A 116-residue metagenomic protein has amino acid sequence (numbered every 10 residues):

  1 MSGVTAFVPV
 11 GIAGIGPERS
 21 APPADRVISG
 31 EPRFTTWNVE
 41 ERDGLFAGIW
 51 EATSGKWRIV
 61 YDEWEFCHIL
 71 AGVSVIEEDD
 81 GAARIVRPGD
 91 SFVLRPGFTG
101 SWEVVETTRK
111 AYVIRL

Functional and structural regions predicted by a protein language model:
M1-G44: A short, N-terminal "cap"/entry segment at the start of jelly-roll beta-barrel domains of the cupin/DSBH fold
E41-Y61, R95-P96: Conserved short histidine dyad/triad with adjacent acidic residue
A47-I49, F66, S91: Conserved hydrophobic/aromatic beta-strand scaffold that supports enzyme active sites
A52, Y61-I76: Short, conserved beta-strand element in jelly-roll/cupin
I59, I76, K110-Y112: Short hydrophobic/aromatic-rich beta-strand segments that constitute the beta-sheet cores of beta-sandwich/beta-barrel
D80-P96: Short acidic-glycine-tyrosine-enriched beta hairpin
V93, E106-L116: A short hydrophobic beta-strand segment most commonly corresponding to one strand of the jelly-roll/cupin
G100-E103: Short, exposed beta-strand-loop hairpins at the edges of beta-sheets in extracellular/periplasmic proteins
